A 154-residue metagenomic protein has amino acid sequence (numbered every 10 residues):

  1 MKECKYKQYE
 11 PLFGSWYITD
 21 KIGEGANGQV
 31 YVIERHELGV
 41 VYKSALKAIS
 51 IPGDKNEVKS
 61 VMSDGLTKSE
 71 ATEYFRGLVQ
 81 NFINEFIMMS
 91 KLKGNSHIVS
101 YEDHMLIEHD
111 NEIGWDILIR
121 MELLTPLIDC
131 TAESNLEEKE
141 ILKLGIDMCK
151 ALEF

Functional and structural regions predicted by a protein language model:
M1-P11, T19-D20: Juxta-kinase regulatory segment immediately upstream of eukaryotic protein kinase catalytic domains
T19-A26, V30: Protein kinase glycine-rich loop
H36-I83: ATP-binding glycine-rich loop module of kinase domains
I87-S96: Structural motif at the C-terminus of the N-lobe alphaC helix and the adjacent alphaC-beta4 loop of the Hanks-type
S100-W115: Short beta-strand micro-motifs within the conserved protein kinase catalytic domain, predominantly in the N-lobe
E122-A132: Structural motif in protein kinase domains
L144-G145: Activation segment signature within eukaryotic-like protein kinase domains
K150-F154: Protein kinase catalytic-loop region centered on the HRD/HxD motif
